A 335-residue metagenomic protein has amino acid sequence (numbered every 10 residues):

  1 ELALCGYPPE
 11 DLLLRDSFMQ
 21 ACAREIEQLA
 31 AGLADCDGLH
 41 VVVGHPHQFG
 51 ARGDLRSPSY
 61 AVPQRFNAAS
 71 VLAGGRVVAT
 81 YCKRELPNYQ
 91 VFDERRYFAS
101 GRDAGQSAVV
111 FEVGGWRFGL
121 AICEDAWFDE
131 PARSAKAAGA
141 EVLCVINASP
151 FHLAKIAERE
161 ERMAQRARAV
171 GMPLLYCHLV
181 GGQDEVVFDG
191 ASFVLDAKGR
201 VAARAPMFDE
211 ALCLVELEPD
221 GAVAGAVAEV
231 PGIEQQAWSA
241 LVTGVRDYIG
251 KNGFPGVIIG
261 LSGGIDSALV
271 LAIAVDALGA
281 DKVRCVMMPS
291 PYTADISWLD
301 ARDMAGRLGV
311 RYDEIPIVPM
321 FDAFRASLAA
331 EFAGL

Functional and structural regions predicted by a protein language model:
E1-G260, L271-K282, M287, R307 (+1 more regions): Enzyme catalytic cores with a strong preference for nitrogen-chemistry domains
M207-E216, K282-M287, P291-L335: A conserved beta-strand->alpha-helix junction
G264: ATP/NTP phosphate-donor binding region
S267-V270, A294-D295: Short glycine/serine/threonine-rich phosphate/pyrophosphate-binding segments that cradle anionic phosphate groups
